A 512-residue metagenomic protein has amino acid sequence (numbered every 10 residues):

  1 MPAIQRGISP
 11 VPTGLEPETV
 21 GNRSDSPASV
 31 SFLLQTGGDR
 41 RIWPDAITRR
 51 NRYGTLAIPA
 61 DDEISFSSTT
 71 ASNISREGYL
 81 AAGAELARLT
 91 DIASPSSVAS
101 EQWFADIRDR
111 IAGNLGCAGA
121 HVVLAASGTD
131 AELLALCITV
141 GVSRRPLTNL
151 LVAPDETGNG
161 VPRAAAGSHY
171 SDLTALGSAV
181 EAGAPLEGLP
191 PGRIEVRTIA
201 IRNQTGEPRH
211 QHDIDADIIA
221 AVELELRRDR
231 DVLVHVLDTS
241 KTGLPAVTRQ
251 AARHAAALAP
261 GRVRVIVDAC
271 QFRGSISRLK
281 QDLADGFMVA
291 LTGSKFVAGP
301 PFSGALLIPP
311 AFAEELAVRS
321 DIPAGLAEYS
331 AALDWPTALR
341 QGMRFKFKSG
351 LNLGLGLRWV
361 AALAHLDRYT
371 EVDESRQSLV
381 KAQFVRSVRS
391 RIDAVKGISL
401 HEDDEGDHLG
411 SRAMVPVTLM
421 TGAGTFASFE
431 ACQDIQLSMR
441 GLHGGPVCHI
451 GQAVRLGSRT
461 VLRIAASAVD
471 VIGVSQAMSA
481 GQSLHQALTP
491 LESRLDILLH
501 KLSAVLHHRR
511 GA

Functional and structural regions predicted by a protein language model:
M1-A3, V454-A512: PLP-dependent enzyme catalytic core of the Aspartate aminotransferase-like
M1-N51, R455-R459, R509-A512: Intrinsically disordered, low-structural-confidence terminal and linker regions
Q5-L33, R88-A93, D155-G192, R319-R344 (+3 more regions): Extended charged low-complexity segments that act as oligomerization/scaffolding linkers
S9-P12, D25-W43, R76-D130, I138-R145 (+4 more regions): Conserved N-terminal alpha-helix of the aminotransferase class I/II PLP-enzyme fold
A60-S97, E101, R197, I201-T205 (+1 more regions): Low-complexity, highly charged intrinsically disordered N-terminal segments that act as targeting/localization
V123-A126, E132-Q341: Conserved PLP-enzyme active-site core in the AAT-like
S294-H408, A504: Active-site C-terminal subdomain of aminotransferase-like
L366-V461, R510-G511: Conserved small-domain helix->loop->beta segment predominantly found in fold-type I
